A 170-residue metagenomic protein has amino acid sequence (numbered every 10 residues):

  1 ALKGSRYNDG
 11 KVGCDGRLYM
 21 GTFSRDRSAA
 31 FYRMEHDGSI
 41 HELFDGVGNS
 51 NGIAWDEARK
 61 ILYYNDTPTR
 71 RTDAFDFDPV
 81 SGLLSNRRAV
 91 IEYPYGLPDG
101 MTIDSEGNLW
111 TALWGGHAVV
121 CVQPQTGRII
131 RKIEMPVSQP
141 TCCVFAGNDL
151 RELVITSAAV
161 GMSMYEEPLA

Functional and structural regions predicted by a protein language model:
A1, G38-D45, N86-E92, R128-I133: A short beta-strand motif characteristic of beta-propeller blades
A1-L18, S28, L43-I61, E92-L109 (+1 more regions): Beta-rich, blade/repeat-based domains predominating in secreted/periplasmic proteins but also intracellular
G10, M20-T22, G127: Short beta-strand->loop
L18-D26, L62-T69, L109-W114, E152-G161: Conserved beta-strand positions in repeat-built beta-propeller and related beta-rich domains
A30-Y32, R71-D73, A118-V120, A170: A short loop-to-beta-strand structural motif that recurs across blades of beta-propeller domains
Y32-G38, D56-E57, A118-R131, S138 (+2 more regions): Flexible "stalk/tail and boundary" regions
F75-G82, P124: Short loop/turn segments immediately following beta-strands, especially the blade-tip and inter-blade linker loops
V144-A170: Blade-level signature of beta-propeller repeat domains, shared across WD40, Kelch, NHL, RCC1 and BNR/Asp-box propellers
